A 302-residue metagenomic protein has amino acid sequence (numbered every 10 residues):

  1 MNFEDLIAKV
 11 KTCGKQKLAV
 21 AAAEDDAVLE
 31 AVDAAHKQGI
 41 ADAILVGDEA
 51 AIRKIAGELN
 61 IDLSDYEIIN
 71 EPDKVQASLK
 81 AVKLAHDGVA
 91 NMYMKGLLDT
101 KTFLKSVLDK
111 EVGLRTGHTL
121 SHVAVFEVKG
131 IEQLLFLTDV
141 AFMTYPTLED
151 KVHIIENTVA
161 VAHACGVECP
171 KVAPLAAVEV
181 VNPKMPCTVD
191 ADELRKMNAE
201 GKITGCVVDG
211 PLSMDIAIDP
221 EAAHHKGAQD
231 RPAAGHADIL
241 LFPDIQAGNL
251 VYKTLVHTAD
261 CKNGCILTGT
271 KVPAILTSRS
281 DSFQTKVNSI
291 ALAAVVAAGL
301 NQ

Functional and structural regions predicted by a protein language model:
M1-L45, E49-P243, A247-Q302: Anion-binding alpha/beta catalytic cores of soluble intermediary-metabolism enzymes, centered on
